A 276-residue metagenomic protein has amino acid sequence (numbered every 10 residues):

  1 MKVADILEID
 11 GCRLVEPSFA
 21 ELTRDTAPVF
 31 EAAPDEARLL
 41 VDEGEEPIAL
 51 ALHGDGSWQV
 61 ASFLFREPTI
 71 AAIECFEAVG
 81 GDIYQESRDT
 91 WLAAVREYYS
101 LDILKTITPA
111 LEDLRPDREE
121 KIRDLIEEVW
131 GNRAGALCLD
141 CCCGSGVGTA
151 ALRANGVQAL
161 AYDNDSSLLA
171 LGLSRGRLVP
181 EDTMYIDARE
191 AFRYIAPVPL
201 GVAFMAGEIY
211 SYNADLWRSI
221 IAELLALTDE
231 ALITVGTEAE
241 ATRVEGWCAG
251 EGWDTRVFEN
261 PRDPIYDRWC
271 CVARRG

Functional and structural regions predicted by a protein language model:
K2-V95: N-terminal accessory interaction module
D113-G135: Conserved alpha-helix/loop element of class I SAM-dependent methyltransferases that forms part of the SAM/SAH-binding
R133-G144: Conserved class I S-adenosyl-L-methionine
S145-V157: Conserved SAM-binding loop of SAM-dependent methyltransferases across substrates and taxa, primarily the Class I
Q158-D163: Conserved SAM-binding motif I beta-strand of class I
L178-E190: Conserved SAM-binding strand-loop segment of SAM-dependent methyltransferases
V198-A214: A short SAM/SAH-binding and catalytic strip from SAM-dependent methyltransferases
T228-T237: Conserved beta-strand signature within the Rossmann-like core of class I S-adenosyl-L-methionine
